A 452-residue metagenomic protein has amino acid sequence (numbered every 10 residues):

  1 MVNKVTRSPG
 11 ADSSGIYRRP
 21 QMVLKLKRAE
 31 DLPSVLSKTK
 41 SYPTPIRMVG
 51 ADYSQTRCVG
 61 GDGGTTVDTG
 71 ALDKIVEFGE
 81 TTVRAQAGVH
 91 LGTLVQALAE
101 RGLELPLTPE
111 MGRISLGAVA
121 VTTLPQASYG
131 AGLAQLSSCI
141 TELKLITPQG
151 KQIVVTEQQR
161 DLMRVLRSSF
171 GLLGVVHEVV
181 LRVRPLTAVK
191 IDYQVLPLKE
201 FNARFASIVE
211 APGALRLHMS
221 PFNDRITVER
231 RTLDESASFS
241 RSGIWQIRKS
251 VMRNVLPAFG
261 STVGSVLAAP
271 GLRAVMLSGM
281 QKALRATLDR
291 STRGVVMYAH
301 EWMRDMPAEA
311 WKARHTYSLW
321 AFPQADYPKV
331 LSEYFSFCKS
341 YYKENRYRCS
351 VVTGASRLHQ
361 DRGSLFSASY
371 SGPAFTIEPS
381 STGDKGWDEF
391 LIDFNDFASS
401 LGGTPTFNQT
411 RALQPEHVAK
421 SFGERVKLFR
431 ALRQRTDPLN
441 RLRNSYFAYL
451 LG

Functional and structural regions predicted by a protein language model:
G15-E110, T123-A127, L217, A355: Glycine-rich N-terminal segment of FAD-binding domains in flavoprotein oxidoreductases, spanning the beta-loop-helix
R47-G50, A214-S220, N345-R362, P405-R411: A short glycine-rich, hydrophobically flanked beta-strand micro-motif that places a catalytic Asp/Glu for divalent metal
T56-K74, S128-G150, V175-R182: Structural signature of FAD isoalloxazine-binding scaffolds in flavoprotein oxidoreductases
V121, T141-K329, C349: C-terminal substrate-binding/cap subdomain adjacent to the FAD-binding core in PCMH-type and related FAD-linked
E229-S236, D289-M303, H359-G372, E416-V426: Short glycine/threonine-rich loop-to-helix capping motif typified by GTGT followed within a few residues by an Asp-Pro
R304-M306, G386-E389, S399-G452: Activity-critical C-terminal alpha-helical subdomain
Y327-S332, E344-R346, D384-P405: Extended C-terminal subregions enriched in glycine
L331-S381: C-terminal structural cap/anchor segments
